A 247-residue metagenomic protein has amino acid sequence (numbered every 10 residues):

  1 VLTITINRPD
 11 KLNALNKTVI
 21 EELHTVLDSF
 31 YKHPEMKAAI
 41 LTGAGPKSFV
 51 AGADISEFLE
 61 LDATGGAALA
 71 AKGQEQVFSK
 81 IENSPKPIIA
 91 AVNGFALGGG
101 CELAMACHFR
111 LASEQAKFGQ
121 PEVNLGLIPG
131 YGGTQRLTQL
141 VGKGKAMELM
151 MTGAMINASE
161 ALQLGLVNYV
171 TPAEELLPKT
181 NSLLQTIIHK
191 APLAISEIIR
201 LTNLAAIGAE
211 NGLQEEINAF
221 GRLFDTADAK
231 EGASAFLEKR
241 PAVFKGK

Functional and structural regions predicted by a protein language model:
V1-T42, L61, S79: Conserved CoA-thioester-binding segment of acyl-CoA-metabolizing enzymes
I4, R8, E22-L23, L41 (+6 more regions): Terminal peptide-recognition signature
T18, E22, G73, K80 (+4 more regions): Charged catalytic carboxylate motif
E35, G43-K80, A96, G208: Glycine- (often His-adjacent) and acidic-residue-rich active-site loop that binds/positions the CoA thioester
S79-L193, A209, R222, T226 (+2 more regions): Crotonase-fold acyl-CoA enzyme core
P241-K247: Short C-terminal tail/terminal secondary-structure segment of NAD(P)H-dependent dehydrogenase/reductase domains
